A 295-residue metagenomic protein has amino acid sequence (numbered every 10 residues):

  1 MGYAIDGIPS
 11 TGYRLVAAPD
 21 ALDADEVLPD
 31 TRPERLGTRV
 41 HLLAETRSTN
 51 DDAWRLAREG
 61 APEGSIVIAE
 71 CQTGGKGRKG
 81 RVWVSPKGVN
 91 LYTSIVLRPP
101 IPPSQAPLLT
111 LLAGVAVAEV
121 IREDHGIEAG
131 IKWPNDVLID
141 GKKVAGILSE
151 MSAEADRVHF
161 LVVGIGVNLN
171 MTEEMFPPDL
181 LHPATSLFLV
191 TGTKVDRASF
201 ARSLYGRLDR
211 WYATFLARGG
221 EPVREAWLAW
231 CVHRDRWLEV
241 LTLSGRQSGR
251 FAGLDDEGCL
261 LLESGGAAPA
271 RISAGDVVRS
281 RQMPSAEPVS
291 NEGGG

Functional and structural regions predicted by a protein language model:
M1-R122, K143, V195, E292-G295: N-terminal lobe of the biotin/lipoate ligase/transferase fold
G7-P9, K132, L254: Short, ordered beta-strand-loop transition motifs
A44, I131-W133: Short loop/edge segments at beta-strand edges and connector loops that shape dinucleotide/nucleotide cofactor-binding
I101-P107, L111-A129, I139-G295: Long, positively charged amphipathic alpha-helical accessory segments at protein N-termini or as interdomain linkers
D136: Conserved active-site carboxylates
